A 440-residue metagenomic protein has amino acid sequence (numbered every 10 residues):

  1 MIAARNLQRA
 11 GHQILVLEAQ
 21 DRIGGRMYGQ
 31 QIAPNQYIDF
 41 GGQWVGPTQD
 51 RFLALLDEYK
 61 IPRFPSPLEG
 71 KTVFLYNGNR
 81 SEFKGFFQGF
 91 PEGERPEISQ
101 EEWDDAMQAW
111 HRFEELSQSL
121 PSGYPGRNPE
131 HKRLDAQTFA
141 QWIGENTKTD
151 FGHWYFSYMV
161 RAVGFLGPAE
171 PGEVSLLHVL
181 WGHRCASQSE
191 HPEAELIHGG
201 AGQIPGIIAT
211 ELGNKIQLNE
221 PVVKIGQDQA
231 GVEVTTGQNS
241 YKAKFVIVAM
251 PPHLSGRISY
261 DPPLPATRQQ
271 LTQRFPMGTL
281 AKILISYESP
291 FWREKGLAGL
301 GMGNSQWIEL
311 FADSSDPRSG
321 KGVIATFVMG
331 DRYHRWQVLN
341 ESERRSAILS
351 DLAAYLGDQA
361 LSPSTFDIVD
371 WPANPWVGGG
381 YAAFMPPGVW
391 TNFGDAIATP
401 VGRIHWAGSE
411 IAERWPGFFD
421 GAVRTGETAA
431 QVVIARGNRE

Functional and structural regions predicted by a protein language model:
M1-E440: FAD-dinucleotide binding site
